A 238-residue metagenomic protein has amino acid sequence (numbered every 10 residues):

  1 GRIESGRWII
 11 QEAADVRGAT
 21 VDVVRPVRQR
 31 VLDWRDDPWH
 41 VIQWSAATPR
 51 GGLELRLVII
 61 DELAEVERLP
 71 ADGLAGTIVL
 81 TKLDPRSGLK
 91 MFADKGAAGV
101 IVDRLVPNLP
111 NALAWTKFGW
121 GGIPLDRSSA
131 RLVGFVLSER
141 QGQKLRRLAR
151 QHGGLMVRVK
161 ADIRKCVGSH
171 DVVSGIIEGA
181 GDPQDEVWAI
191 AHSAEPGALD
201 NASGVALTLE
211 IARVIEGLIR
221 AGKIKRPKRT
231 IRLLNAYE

Functional and structural regions predicted by a protein language model:
G1, K82, R86, M91 (+4 more regions): Structured segments of extracytoplasmic/periplasmic soluble domains in secreted or envelope-associated proteins
G1-I78: Noncatalytic luminal/extracellular "stalk/propeptide" segments of secretory-pathway proteins
I9-T20, I101-G119: BRCT (BRCA1 C-terminal) domain core and associated BRCT-interaction motifs
R28-R30, G142, D182, A236-E238: Metal-dependent peptidase/peptidase-like ectodomains
W39-R68, W120-D200, L209-R213, G217-G222 (+1 more regions): Soluble metallo-hydrolase cores and metallopeptidase-like ectodomains found primarily in the secretory/periplasmic
R56-A112, Q184: A conserved hydrophobic secondary-structure block that centers on an alpha-helix together with its immediately flanking
V106-P107, H192-E195, L234-E238: Acidic, glycine-rich active-site loops and adjacent beta-strand->loop/helix elements that engage anionic groups
G222-E238: Acidic/histidine-enriched alpha-helical segments
